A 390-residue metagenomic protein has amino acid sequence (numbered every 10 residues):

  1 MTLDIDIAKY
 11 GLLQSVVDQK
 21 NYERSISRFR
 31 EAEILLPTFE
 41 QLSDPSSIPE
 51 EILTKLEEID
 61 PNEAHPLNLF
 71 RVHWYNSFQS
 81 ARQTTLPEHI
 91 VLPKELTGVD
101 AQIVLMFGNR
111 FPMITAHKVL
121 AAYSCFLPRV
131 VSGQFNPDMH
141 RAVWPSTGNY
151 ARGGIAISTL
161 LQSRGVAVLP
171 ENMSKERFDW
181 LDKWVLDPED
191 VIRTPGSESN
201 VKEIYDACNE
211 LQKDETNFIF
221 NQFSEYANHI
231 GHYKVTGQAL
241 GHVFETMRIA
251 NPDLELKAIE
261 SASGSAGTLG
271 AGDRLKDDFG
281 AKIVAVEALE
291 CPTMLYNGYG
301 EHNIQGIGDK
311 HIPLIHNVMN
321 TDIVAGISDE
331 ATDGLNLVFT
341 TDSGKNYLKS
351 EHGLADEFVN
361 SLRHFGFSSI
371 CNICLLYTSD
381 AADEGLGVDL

Functional and structural regions predicted by a protein language model:
T2-E63: N-terminal, positively charged, Ser/Thr/Ala/Gly-biased leader segments that form transit/presequence-like amphipathic
P37-T38, E51-Q134: Positively charged, low-complexity intrinsically disordered leader regions
L120-R141, A151, T236-N251, L376: Short internal alpha-helix immediately C-terminal to a glycine-rich phosphate-binding loop in Rossmann-like
G133-N172, L254-T268, A382, L390: A short, small-residue-rich loop immediately preceding and capping a beta-strand
R141, R152-C208, M294-N303: Active-site-proximal loop->helix
K202-T216, S224, K276-S368: Active-site/ligand-binding loops adjacent to catalytic centers
D214-S265, G270, D333-F358: Active-site/ligand-binding-proximal alpha/beta "capping" segment
Y377-E384: Conserved small/polar residues in nucleotide/adenosyl-binding loops
